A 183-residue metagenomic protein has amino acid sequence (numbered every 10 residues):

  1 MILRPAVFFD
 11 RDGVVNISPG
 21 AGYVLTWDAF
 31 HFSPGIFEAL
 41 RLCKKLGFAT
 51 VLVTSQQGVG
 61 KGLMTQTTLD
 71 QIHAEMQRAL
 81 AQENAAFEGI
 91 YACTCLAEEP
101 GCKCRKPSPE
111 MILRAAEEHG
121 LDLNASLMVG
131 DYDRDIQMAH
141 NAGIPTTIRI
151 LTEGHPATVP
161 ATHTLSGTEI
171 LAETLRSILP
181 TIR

Functional and structural regions predicted by a protein language model:
M1-V51: Active-site neighborhood of HAD-like aspartate-dependent phosphohydrolases
I2-L3, V7, Q66-T67, Q71-E88 (+2 more regions): Asp-based, Mg2+/Mn2+-dependent phosphohydrolase catalytic module
R11, Q56, G60, M128: Short glycine/serine/threonine-biased micro-segments
V14, Q57, D133: Short glycine-rich anion-binding loops that position phosphate/pyrophosphate groups of nucleotides and phosphorylated
V15-P34, V59-T68, Q82-E83, C95 (+1 more regions): Metal-dependent phosphoesterase signature
D28-A29, L52, A85, H155: Sparse recognition of residues in long alpha-helices and their boundaries
I36, L40-H73, A86-L96, A139: Substrate-recognition element of Asp-dependent hydrolases with the DxDx(T/V) motif
